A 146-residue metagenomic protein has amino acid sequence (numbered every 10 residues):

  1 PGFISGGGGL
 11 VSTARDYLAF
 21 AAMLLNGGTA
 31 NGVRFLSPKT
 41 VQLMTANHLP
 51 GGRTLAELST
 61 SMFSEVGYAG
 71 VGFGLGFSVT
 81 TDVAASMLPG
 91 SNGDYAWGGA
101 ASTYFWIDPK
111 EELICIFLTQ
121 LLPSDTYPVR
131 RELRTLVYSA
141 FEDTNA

Functional and structural regions predicted by a protein language model:
P1-A146: Catalytic loop of the DD-peptidase/beta-lactamase superfamily, centered on the K-T-G motif and neighboring
